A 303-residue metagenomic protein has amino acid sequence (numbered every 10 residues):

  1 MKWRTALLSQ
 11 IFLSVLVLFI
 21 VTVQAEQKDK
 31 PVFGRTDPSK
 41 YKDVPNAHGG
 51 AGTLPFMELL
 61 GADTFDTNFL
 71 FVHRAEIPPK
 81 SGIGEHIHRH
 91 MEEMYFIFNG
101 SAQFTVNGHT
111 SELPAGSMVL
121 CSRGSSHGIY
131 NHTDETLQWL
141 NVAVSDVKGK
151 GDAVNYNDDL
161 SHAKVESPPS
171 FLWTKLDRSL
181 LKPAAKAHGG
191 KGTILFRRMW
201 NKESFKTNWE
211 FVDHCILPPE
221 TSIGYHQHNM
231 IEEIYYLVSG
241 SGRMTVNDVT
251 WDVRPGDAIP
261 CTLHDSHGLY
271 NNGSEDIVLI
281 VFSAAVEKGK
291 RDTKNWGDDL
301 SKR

Functional and structural regions predicted by a protein language model:
M1-T5: N-terminal secretory signal peptides that target proteins for export/translocation
S9-I20: Bacterial N-terminal signal peptides
Q24-F69, G84, K150-W209, K290-R303: A short, N-terminal "cap"/entry segment at the start of jelly-roll beta-barrel domains of the cupin/DSBH fold
E58-L60, H73-H88, W200, D213-H228: Conserved short histidine dyad/triad with adjacent acidic residue
H90-A102, N107, M230-R243, N247: Glycine- and acidic-residue-biased ligand/ion/polar-headgroup-sensing regions
G108-R123, D248-H264: Short acidic-glycine-tyrosine-enriched beta hairpin
I129-H132, L269-G273: Asparagine-centered strand-capping/turn motif at beta-strand->loop junctions
D134-K150, P260, E275-D292: A short hydrophobic beta-strand segment most commonly corresponding to one strand of the jelly-roll/cupin
